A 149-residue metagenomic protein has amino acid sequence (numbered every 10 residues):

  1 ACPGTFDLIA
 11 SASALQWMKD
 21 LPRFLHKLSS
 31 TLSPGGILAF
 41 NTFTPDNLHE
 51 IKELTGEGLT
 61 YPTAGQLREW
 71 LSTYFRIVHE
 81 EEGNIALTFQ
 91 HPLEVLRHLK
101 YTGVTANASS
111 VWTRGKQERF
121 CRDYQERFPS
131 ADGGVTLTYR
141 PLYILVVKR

Functional and structural regions predicted by a protein language model:
A1-G4: Short conserved loop adjoining the S-adenosyl-L-methionine
F6-D7, V135: Residue-level marker of regulatory loop/turn positions in helix-turn-helix DNA-binding domains and in histidine
D7-P22, T42: A short SAM/SAH-binding and catalytic strip from SAM-dependent methyltransferases
P22-I37: A short glycine-rich, Lys/Arg-flanked "PGG" loop and its adjoining helix->strand segment in the class I
S33-E94, T105-G115: Conserved catalytic/acceptor-binding region of the Class I
H79-R149: Conserved Class I S-adenosyl-L-methionine
